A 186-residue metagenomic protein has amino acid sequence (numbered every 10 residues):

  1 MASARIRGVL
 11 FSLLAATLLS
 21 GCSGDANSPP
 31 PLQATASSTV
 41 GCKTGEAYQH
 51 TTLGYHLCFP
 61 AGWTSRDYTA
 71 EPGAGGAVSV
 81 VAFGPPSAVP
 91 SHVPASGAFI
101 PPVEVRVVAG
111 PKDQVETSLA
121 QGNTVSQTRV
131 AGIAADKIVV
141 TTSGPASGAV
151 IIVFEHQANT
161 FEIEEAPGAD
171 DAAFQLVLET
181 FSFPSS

Functional and structural regions predicted by a protein language model:
M1-L10: Bacterial N-terminal signal peptides that target proteins for export
R5, K43-G45, T52, N123 (+1 more regions): Short beta-strand-initiation
G8, P29-L32: Short, intrinsically disordered, charge-biased short linear motifs at domain edges
F11-A15: Hydrophobic helical h-region of N-terminal Sec-dependent signal peptides in bacterial secretory/periplasmic proteins
L18-G21: C-terminal motif of bacterial Sec signal peptides marking the signal peptidase cleavage site
S23-A26: Bacterial signal peptide processing site
P31, V40, S65-L176, F183-S186: Conserved polar/disulfide-associated segments of primarily extracytoplasmic proteins
Q33-G73: N-terminal "mature-domain start" segment
